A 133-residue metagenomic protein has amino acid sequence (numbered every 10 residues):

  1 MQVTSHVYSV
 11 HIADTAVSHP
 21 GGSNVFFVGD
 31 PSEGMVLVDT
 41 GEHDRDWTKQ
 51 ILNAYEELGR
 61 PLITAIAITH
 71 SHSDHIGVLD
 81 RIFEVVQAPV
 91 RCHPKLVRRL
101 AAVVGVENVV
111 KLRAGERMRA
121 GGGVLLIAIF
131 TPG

Functional and structural regions predicted by a protein language model:
M1-L37, E42-E57: Zn-dependent metallo-beta-lactamase
G21, E42-I127: Active-site HxH/HxHxD metal-binding segment of metal-dependent hydrolases
T131: Short, contiguous alpha-helical
